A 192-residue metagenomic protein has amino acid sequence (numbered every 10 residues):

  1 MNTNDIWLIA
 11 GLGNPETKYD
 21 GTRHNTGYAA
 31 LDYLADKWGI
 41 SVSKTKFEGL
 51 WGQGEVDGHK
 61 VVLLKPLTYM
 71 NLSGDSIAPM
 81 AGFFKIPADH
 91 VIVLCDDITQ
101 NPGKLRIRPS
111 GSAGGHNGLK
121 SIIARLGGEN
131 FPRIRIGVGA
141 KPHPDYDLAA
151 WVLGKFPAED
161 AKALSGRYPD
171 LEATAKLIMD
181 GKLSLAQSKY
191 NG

Functional and structural regions predicted by a protein language model:
M1-S110, K120-I134, K141-D147, G154 (+1 more regions): Nucleotide and nucleotide-moiety/phosphate-recognizing core
G114-G118: Hydrophobic alpha-helical segments within soluble ligand-binding/sensing domains
